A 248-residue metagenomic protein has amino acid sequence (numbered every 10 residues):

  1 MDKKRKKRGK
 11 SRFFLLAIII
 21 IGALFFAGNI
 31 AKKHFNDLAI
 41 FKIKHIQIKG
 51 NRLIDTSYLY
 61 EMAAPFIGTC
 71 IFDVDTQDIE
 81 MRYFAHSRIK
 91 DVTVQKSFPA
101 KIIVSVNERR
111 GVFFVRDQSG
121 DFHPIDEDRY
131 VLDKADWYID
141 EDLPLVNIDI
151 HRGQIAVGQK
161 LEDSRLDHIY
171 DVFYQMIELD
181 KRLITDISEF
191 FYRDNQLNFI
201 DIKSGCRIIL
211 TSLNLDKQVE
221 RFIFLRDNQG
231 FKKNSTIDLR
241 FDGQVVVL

Functional and structural regions predicted by a protein language model:
M1-H45, S57-C70, Q77-M81, A85 (+1 more regions): Charged, solvent-exposed interaction patches on well-folded alpha/beta domains that mediate macromolecular contacts
I48: Extended, alpha-helix-rich binding/interface surfaces that flank or overlap catalytic cores and mediate recognition
L53-D55: Extracytoplasmic beta-rich repeat domains
